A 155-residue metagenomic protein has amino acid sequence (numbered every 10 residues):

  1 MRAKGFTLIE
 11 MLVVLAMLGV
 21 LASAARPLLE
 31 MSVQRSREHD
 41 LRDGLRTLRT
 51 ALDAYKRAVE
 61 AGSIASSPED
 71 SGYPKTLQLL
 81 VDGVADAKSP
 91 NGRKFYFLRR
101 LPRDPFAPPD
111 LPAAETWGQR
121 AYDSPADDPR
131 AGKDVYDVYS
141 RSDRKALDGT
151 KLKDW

Functional and structural regions predicted by a protein language model:
M1-K4: N-terminal leader/signal peptides at the extreme start of proteins
L12-P27: Alpha-helical hydrophobic helix detector
V33-E60, G72: Membrane-proximal N-terminal amphipathic helix
D53-W155: Low-complexity, acidic interaction segments enriched in glycine
